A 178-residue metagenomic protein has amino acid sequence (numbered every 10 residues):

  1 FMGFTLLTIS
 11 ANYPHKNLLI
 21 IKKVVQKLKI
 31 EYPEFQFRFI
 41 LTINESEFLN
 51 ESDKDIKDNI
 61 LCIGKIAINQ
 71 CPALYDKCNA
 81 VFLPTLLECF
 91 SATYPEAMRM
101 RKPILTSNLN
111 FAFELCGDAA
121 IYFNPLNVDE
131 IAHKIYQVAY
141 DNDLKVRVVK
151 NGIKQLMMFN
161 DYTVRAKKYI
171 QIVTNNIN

Functional and structural regions predicted by a protein language model:
F1-K16, K22-V25: Conserved donor-binding/catalytic core segment of Leloir-type glycosyltransferases
I9, Q36-E51, G64: Glycosyltransferase donor-sugar binding loop
L49-P72: Nucleotide-activated donor-binding/catalytic signature segment of Leloir-type glycosyltransferases, i.e., the conserved
A73-C78: Short alpha-helical donor nucleotide-sugar binding micro-motif in glycosyltransferases
L86: Aromatic "clamp/platform" in nucleotide-sugar-dependent glycosyltransferases that forms part of the donor/acceptor
P103-T106: Short hydrophobic beta-strand element within catalytic cores of glycosyltransferases and related nucleotide-activated
I121-V128, Q137-N142: Conserved acidic donor-binding segment of nucleotide-sugar-dependent glycosyltransferases
D143-I177: A charged, aromatic-enriched C-terminal amphipathic alpha-helix characteristic of glycosyltransferases across folds
